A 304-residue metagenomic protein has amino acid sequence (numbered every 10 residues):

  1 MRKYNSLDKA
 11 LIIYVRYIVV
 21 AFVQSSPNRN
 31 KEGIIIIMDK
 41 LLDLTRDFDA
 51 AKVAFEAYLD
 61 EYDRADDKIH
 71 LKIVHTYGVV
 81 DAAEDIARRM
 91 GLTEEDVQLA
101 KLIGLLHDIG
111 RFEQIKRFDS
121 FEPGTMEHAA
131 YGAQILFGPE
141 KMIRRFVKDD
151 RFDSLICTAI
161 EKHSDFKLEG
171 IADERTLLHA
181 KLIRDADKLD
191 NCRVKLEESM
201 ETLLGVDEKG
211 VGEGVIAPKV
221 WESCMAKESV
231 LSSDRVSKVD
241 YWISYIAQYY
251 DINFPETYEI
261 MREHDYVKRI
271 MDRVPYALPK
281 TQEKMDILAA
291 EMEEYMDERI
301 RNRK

Functional and structural regions predicted by a protein language model:
Y4-D8, Y17, N28-N30: Intrinsic-disorder-associated, low-complexity terminal segments enriched in Asp/Asn/His/Tyr and depleted of Lys/Arg
D39-R46, K68-I73, Y77, D81 (+3 more regions): Divalent metal-dependent phosphate-bond-processing catalytic cores, especially two-metal-ion Mg2+/Mn2+ enzymes that act
K52-G78, G110-E122: Active-site flanking loop/helix segments enriched in acidic
G78-I86, E127-E140: An active-site-proximal "capping" alpha-helix that borders the catalytic cofactor pocket
G91-L102, M142-E161, R175-L182: Acidic/histidine metal-binding catalytic segments
V97-G124, G132, L155-F166: His-Asp-centered metal-binding catalytic motifs of divalent-metal-dependent phosphohydrolases/nucleases
